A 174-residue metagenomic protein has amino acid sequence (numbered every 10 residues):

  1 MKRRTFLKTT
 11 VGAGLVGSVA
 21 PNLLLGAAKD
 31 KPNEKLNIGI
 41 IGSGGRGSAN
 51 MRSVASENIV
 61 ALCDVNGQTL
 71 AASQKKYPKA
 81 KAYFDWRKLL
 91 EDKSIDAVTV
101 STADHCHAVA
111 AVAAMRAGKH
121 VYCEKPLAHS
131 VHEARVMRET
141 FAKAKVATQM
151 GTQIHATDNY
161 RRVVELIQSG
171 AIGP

Functional and structural regions predicted by a protein language model:
M1-G14: N-terminal secretory signal peptides and thylakoid transit peptides that target proteins across membranes
P21-R46, M51-V54: C-terminal segment of N-terminal export signals and the immediately downstream linker at the start of the mature
G42, A171-P174: NAD(P)-dependent dehydrogenases' Rossmann-like dinucleotide-binding region
G45, T69, C106: Conserved short alpha-helix immediately C-terminal to the canonical SAM/SAH-binding motif I of Rossmann-like
I59-K76: NAD(P)-binding Rossmann-fold cofactor-contacting core
K81-D85: Conserved SAM-binding strand-loop segment of SAM-dependent methyltransferases
V98-T99: N-terminal Rossmann-like NAD(P) cofactor-binding module of classical short-chain dehydrogenase/reductase
A103, A108-A156, V163, G170: Beta-strand-loop-alpha-helix segment that lines the small-molecule cofactor/substrate pocket of alpha/beta enzymes
